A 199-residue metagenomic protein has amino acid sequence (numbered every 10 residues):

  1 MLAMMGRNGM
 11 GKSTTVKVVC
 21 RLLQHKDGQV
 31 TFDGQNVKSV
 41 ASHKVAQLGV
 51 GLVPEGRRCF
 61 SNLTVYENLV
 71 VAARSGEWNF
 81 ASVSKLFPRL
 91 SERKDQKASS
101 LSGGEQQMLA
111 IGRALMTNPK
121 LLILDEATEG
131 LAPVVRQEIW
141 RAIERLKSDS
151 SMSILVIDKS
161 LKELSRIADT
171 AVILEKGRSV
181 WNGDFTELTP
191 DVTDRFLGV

Functional and structural regions predicted by a protein language model:
M5-R7: The feature captures the beta-strand-to-loop junction immediately N-terminal to the Walker
C20: Helix-to-loop junction immediately C-terminal to a conserved catalytic motif
G28-Q35, L48, W78, S82-K85 (+1 more regions): Conserved ABC transporter NBD signature motif
N36-R57, F80, E92-D95, E187-T193: ABC ATPase NBD coupling module
K97-L101, E105: Conserved ABC ATPase signature
A114-L115: ABC ATPase C-loop
L122-E126: Catalytic Walker B motif of ABC-type/P-loop ATPase nucleotide-binding domains
Q137-D149: Helical segment within the ABC ATPase nucleotide-binding domain
